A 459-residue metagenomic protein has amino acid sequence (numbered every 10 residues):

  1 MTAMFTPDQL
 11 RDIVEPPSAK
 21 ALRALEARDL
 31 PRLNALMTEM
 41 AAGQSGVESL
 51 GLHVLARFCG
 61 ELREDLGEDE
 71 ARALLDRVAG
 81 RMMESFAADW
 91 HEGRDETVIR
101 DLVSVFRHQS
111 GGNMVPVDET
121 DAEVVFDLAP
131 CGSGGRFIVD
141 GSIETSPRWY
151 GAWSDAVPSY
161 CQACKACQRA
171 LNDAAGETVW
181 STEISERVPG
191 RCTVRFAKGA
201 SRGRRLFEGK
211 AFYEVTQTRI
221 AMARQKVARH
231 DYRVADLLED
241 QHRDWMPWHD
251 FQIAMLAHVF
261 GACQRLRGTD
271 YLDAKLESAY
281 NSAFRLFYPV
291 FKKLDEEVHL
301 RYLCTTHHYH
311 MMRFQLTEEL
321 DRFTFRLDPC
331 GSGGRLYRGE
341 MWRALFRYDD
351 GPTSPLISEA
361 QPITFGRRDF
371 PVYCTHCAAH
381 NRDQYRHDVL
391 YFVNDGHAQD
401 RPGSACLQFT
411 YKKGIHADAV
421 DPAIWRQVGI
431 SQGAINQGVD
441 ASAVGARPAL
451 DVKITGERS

Functional and structural regions predicted by a protein language model:
M1-C406, T410-S459: N-terminal accessory segment detector
